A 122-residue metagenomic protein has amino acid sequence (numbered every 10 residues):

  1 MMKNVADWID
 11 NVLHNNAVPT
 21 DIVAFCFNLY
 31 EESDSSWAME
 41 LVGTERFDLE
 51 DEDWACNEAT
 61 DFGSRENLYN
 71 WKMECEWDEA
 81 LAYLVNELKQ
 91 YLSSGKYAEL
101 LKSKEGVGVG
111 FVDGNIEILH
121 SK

Functional and structural regions predicted by a protein language model:
K3-D7, N11-V18, S33-D34, F47-D51 (+3 more regions): Acidic, proline/glycine-rich low-complexity IDRs
T20-F47: N-terminal interaction modules that seed assembly of large macromolecular complexes
E40-V42, A55-A59: Aromatic/basic-lined ligand-recognition segments that form π-stacking hydrophobic pockets flanked by Lys/Arg to engage
